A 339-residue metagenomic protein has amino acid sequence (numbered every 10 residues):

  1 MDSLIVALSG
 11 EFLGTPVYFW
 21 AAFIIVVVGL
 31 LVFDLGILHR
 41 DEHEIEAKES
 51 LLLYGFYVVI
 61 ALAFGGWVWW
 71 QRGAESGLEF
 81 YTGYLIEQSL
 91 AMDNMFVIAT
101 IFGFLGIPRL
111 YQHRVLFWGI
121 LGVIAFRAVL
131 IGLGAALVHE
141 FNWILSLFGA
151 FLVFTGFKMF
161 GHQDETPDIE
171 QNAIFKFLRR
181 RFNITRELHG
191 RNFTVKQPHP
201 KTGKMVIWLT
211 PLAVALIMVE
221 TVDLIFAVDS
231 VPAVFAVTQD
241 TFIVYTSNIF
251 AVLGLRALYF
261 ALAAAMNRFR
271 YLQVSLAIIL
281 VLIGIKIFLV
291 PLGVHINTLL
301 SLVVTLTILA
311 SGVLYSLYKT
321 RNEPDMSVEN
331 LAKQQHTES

Functional and structural regions predicted by a protein language model:
D2-S339: Multi-pass alpha-helical transmembrane bundle typical of ion/small-solute transporters and intramembrane aspartyl
